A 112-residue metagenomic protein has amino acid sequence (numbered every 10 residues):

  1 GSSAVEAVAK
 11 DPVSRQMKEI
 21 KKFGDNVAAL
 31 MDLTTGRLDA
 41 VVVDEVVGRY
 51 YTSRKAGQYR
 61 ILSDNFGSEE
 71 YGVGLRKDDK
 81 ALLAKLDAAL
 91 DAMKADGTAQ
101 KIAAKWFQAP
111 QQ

Functional and structural regions predicted by a protein language model:
G1-D25, E45-R49: Bilobed "Venus flytrap"/periplasmic-binding protein-like clamshell domains and structurally analogous long
E6-A7, D32, Y50-Y51, K85 (+1 more regions): Phosphate- and divalent-cation-binding pockets in alpha/beta enzyme and binding domains that engage nucleotide-derived
K10-D11, N26-V42, V46, R54: Short helices/loops that flank or line small-molecule/ion binding pockets
I20, S63, K101-K105: Surface-exposed patches in mature extracellular/periplasmic domains of secreted proteins
I20-M31, E69: Short helix-initiation/N-cap motifs at beta->coil->alpha
K21-K22, A40-V43, L62-S63: Structural recognition of the beta-strand scaffold that forms the well-ordered cores of secreted hydrolase catalytic
V27, E45-D91, F107-Q112: Periplasmic-binding protein-like
L90-W106: Periplasmic-binding protein-like
